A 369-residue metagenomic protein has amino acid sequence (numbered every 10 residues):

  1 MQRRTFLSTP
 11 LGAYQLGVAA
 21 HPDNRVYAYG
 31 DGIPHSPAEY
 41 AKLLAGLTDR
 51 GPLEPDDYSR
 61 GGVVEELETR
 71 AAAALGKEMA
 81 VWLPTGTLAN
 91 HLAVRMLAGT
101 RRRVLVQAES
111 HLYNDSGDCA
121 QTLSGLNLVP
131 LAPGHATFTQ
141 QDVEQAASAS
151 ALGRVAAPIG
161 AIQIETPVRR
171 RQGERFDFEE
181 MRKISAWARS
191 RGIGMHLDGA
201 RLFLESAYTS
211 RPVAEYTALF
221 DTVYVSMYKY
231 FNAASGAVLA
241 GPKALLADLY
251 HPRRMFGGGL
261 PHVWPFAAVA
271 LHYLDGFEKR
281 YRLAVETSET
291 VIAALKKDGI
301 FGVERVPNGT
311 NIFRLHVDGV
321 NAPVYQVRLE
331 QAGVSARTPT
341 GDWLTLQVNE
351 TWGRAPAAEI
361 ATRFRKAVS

Functional and structural regions predicted by a protein language model:
M1-Y14: N-terminal secretory signal peptides and thylakoid transit peptides that target proteins across membranes
P37-T85, A108-E109, Y113, C119-Q121: Conserved N-terminal alpha-helix of the aminotransferase class I/II PLP-enzyme fold
M96-N114: Conserved PLP-anchoring active-site segment centered on the Schiff-base-forming lysine
R101, K296-V368: Conserved C-terminal alpha-helix-loop-beta "cap" of PLP-dependent enzymes that closes/shapes the active-site mouth
G125-R171, R175-E180, R354: PLP-dependent aminotransferase-class I/II
Q163-R170, R175, P212-V213, A218-D318: Active-site C-terminal subdomain of aminotransferase-like
R175-S206: Catalytic PLP-binding core of fold-type I/II PLP enzymes
